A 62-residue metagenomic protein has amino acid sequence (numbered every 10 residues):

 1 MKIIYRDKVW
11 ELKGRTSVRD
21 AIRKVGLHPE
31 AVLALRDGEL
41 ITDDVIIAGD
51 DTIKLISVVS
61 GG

Functional and structural regions predicted by a protein language model:
M1-G61: Ubiquitin-like/PB1-type beta-grasp interaction modules and other compact soluble beta-rich domains
